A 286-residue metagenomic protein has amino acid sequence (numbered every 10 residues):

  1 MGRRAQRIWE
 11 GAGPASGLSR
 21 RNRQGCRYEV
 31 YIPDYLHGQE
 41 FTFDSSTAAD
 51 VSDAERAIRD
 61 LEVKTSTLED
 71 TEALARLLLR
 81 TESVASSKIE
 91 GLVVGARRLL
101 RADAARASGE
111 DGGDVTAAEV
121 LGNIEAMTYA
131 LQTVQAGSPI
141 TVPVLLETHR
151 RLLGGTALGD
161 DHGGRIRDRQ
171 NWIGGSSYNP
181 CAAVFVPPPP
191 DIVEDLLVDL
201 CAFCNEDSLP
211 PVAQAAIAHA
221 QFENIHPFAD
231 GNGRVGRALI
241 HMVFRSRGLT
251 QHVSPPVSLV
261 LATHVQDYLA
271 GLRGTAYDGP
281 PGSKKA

Functional and structural regions predicted by a protein language model:
M1-A286: FIC/Doc superfamily catalytic core
